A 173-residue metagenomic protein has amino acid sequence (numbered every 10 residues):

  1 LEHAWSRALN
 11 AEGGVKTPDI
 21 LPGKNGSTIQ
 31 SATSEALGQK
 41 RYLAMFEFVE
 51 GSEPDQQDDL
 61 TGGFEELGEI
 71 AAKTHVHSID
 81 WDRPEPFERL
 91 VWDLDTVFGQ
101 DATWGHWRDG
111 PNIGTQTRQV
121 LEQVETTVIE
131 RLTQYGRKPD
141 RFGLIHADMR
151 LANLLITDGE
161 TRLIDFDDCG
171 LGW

Functional and structural regions predicted by a protein language model:
L1-R83: ATP-binding pocket architecture of kinase catalytic cores
I29-E35, L132-D140, I164: Short, P/G- and charge-enriched loop/turn segments at secondary-structure junctions
R41, D140-F142, G159: Conserved catalytic motifs of the protein kinase core domain
E50, M149-L151, D168-L171: Short, glycine/acidic-enriched loop or turn micro-motifs at the edges of active sites
Q56-Q119, D140-F142: A cross-family kinase active-site recognition segment
Q116-Y135: Mechanochemical coupling/switch segment within NTP-driven translocation systems
R141-H146, L151: Catalytic-loop of the protein kinase fold
L144, I156-W173: Active-site Asp-x-Gly
